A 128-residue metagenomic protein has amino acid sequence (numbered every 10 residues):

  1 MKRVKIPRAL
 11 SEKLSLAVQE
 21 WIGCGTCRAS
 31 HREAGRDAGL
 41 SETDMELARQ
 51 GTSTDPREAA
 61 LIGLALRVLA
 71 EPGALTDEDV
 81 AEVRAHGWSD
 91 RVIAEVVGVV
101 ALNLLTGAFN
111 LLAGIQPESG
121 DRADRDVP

Functional and structural regions predicted by a protein language model:
M1-P128: Hydrophobic alpha-helical segments
